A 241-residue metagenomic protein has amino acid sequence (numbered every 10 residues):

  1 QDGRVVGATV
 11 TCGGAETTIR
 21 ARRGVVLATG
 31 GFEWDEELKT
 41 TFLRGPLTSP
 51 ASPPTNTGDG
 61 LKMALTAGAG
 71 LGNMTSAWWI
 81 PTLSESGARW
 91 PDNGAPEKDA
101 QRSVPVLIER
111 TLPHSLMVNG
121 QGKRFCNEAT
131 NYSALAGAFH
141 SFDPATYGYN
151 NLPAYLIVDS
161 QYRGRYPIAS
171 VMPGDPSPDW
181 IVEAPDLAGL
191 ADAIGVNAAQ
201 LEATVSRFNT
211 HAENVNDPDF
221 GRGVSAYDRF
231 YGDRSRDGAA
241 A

Functional and structural regions predicted by a protein language model:
Q1-V5: A conserved short coil-to-beta-strand element within the FAD-binding core of flavoproteins
V6, T17, H114-L116: Residue-level detector of beta-strand structural context in well-folded domains
G7-T11: Short beta-strand segments that buttress and anchor functional surface loops
C12-R89, D143: Glycine-rich loop(s) and the adjacent beta-strand/alpha-helix scaffold that form part
A15, A28, W34, L38-K39 (+5 more regions): Glycine-rich, flexible loop/turn motifs
W34-D35, A134, T210: Short glycine-rich, flexible loops that bind phosphorylated cofactors or substrates
L61-M63, A67-V196, Q200: An anion/pyrophosphate-binding glycine-rich loop and adjacent beta-alpha core in soluble alpha-beta enzymes
Q200-A241: A glycine-rich dinucleotide-binding beta-alpha-beta segment and adjacent secondary-structure elements that constitute
